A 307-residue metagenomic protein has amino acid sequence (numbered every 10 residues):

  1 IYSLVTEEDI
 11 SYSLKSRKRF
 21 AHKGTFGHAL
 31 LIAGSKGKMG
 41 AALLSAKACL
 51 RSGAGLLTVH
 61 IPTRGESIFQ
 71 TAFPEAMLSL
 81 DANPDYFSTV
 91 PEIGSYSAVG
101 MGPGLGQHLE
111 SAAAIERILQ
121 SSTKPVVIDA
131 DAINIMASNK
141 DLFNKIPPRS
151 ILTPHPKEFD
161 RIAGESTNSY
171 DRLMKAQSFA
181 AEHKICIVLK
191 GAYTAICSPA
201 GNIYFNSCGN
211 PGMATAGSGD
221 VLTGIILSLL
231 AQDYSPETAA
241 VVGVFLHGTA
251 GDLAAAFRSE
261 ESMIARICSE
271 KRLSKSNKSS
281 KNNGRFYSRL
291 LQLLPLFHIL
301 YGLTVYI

Functional and structural regions predicted by a protein language model:
I1-V127, N134-I151, P156-I307: Small-residue (G/A/S/T)-rich helix-start motifs and N-terminal tracts that mark the onset
